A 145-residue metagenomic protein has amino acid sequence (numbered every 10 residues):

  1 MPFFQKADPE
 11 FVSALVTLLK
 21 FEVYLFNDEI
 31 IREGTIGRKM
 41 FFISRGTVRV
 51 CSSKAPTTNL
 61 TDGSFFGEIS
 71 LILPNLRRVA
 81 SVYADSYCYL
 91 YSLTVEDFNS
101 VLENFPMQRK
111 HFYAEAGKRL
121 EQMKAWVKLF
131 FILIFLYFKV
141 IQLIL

Functional and structural regions predicted by a protein language model:
M1-Y89, E96-S100, I144-L145: Regulatory nucleotide-sensing modules
V12, L71, R77-A80, V95-I132 (+1 more regions): A small-molecule sensor/coupling module
L25, L90-S92, A114, F138: Compositionally biased, intrinsically disordered low-complexity regions enriched in proline and serine
